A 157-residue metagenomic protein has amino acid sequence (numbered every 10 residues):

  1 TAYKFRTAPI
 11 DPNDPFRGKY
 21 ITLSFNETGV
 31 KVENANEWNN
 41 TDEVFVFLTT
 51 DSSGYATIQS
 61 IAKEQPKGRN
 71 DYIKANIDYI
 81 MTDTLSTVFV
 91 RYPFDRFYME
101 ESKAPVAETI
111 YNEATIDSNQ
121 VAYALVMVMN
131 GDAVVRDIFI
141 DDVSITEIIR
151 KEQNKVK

Functional and structural regions predicted by a protein language model:
T1-Y3, F25, S102-V106: A short linear-motif detector with a strong N-terminal bias
A2, Y20-T22, T41-E43, N119-Y123: Extracytoplasmic
K4-E37: Short extracytoplasmic
P15-R17, W38-N40, R69, I116-Q120: Solvent-exposed loop and beta-edge segments used for protein-protein assembly and interaction
I21-T22, W38-N39, K63-E64, D141-V143: Short intrinsically disordered coil segments
G29-N40, G54-Q59, A133-V135: Short, Lys/Arg- and Gly-enriched loop/turn segments at beta-strand edges
K31, Q65-G68, V143-T146: A short local loop/turn or secondary-structure capping micro-motif enriched for an aromatic residue
V46-T49, Y55-I61, Y72-K157: Extracytoplasmic/periplasmic terminal helices and flexible tails
